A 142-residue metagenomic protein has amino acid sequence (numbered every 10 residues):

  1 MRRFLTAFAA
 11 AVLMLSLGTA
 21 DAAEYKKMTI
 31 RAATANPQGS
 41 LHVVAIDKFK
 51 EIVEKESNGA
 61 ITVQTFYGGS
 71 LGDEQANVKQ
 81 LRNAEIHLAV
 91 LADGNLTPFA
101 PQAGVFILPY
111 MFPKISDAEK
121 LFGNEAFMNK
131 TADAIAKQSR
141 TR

Functional and structural regions predicted by a protein language model:
M1-T29: Short, low-complexity disordered leader/linker segments with a strong preference for bacterial N-terminal type II
A20-T34, E54-T62, K137: Immediate post-signal peptide segment of exported/extracytoplasmic ligand-binding proteins
R31-K48, G68-D73: Extracytoplasmic "Venus flytrap"
G39-Q64, F127: Short, polar/charged alpha-helical segment
E51-E54, H87, A92-R142: Contiguous mixed-secondary-structure segments that line small-molecule binding/active-site clefts of soluble domains
G59-I61, N77-L91: Alpha-to-beta junction loops
E74-Q75, N129: Structural motif corresponding to alpha-helix initiation and N-cap regions
